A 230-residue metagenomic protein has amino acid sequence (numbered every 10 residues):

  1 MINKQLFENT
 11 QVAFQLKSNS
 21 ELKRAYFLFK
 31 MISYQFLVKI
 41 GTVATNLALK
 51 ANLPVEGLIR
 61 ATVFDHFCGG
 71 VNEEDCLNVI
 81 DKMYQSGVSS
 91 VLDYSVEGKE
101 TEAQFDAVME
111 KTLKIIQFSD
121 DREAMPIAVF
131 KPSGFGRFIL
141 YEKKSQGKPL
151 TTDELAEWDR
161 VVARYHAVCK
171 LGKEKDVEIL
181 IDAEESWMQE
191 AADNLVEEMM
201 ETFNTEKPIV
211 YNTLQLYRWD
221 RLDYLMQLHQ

Functional and structural regions predicted by a protein language model:
M1-I179, Q189-E190, N194, E198-N204 (+1 more regions): Alpha/beta catalytic barrel-like cores
D93, D182-E184, T213-Q215: Generic beta-strand/beta-sheet core signal
L214-Y224: Short, conserved secondary-structure transition motifs
L225-Q230: Aromatic-lined glycan-binding groove of carbohydrate-active enzymes
